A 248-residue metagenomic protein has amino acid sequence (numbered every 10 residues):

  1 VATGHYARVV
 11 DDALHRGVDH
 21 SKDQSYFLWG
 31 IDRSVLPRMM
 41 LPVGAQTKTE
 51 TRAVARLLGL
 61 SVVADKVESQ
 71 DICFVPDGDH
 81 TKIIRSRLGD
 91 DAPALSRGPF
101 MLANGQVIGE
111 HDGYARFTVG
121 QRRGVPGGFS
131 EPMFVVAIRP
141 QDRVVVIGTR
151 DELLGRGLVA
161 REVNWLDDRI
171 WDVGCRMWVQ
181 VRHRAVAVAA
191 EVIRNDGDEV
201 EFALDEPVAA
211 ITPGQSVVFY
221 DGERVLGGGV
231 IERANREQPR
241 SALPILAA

Functional and structural regions predicted by a protein language model:
A2-A242: Nucleotide-activated chemistry modules centered on ATP-dependent adenylation/adenylyltransferase
L246-A248: C-terminal regulatory/interaction regions
